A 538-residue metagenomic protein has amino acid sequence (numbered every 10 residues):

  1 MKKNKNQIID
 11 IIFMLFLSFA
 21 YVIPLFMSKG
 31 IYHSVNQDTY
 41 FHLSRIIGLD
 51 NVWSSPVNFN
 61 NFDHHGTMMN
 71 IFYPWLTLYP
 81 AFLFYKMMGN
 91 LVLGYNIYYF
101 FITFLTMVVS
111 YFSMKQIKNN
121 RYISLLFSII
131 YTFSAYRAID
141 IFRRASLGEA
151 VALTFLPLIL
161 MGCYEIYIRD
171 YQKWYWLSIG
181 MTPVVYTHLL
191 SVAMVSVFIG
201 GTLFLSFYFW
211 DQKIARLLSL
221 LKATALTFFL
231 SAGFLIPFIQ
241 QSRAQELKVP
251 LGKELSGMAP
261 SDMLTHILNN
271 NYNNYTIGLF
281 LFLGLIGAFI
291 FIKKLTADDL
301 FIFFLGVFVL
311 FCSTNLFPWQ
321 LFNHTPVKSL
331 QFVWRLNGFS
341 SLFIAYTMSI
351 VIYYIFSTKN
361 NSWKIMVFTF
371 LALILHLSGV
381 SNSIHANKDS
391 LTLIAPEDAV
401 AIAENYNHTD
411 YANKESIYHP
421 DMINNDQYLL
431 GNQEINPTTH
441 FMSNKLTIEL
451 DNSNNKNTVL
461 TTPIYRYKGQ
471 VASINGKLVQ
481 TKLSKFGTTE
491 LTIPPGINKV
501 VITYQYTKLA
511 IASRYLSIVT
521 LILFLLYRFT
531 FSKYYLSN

Functional and structural regions predicted by a protein language model:
M1-L25, F524-N538: Start-transfer (signal-anchor) and selected internal transmembrane alpha helices of multi-pass inner/ER membrane
F19-M27, V52, I123-R144, L230-V249 (+2 more regions): Membrane-interface helix-loop junctions at the exits of transmembrane helices
Y21-I117, Y122-F155: Active-site lumenal/periplasmic loops and adjacent helix-entry segments of GT-C-fold, multi-pass membrane
I159-K173: Membrane-interface transmembrane helices that cradle and orient dolichyl/undecaprenyl
G162, W174-L189, A223-F229: Membrane-interface alpha helices of multi-pass inner-membrane proteins
V195-A225: Perimembrane helix-loop-helix junctions
S219-L220, T224-I290, I402-Y411: Periplasmic/ER-lumenal interhelical loops and adjacent helix-loop junctions in multi-pass membrane proteins
Y418-N538: Active-site-proximal, structured, solvent-exposed surfaces of multi-pass membrane proteins that position macromolecular
